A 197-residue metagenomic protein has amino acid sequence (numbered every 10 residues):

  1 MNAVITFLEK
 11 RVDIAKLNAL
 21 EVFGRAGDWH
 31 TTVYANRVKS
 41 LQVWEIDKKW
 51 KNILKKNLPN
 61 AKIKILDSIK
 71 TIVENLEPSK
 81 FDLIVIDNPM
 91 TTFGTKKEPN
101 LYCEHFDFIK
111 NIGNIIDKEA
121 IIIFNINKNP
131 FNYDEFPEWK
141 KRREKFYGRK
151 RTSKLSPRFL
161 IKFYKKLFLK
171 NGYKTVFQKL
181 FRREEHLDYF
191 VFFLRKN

Functional and structural regions predicted by a protein language model:
A15-A26: Conserved class I S-adenosyl-L-methionine
A26-V38: Conserved SAM-binding loop of SAM-dependent methyltransferases across substrates and taxa, primarily the Class I
D47-K49: Conserved SAM/SAH-binding beta-strand->alpha-helix loop
L54-K55: Conserved SAM-binding loop
V73-N88: A short acidic, Gly/Pro-enriched loop at the edge of an enzyme's catalytic core that lines a small-molecule cofactor
N100-I121: A short glycine-rich, Lys/Arg-flanked "PGG" loop and its adjoining helix->strand segment in the class I
I123-G148: Conserved class I S-adenosyl-L-methionine
S153-N171: Short alpha-helix
